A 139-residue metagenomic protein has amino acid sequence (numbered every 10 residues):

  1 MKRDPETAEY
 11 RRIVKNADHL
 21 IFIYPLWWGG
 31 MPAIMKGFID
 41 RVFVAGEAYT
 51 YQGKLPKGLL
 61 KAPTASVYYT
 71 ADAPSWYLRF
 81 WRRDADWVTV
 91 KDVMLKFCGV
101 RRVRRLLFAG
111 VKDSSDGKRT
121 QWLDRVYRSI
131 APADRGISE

Functional and structural regions predicted by a protein language model:
K2-V90: Helix-loop-strand module that forms the ligand-binding subsite of alpha/beta enzymes
F80-D84, T89-E139: Glycine-rich phosphate/pyrophosphate-binding loop and the adjoining helix
